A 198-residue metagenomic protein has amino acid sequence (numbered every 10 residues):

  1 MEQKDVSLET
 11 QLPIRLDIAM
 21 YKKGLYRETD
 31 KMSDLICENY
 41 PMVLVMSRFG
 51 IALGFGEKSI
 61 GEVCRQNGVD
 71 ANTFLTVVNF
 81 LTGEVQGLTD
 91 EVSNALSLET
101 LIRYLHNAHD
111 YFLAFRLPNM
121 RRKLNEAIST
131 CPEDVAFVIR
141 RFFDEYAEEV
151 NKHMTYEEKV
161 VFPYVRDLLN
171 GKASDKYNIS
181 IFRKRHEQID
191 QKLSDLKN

Functional and structural regions predicted by a protein language model:
E2-N198: Small-residue-biased structural context
